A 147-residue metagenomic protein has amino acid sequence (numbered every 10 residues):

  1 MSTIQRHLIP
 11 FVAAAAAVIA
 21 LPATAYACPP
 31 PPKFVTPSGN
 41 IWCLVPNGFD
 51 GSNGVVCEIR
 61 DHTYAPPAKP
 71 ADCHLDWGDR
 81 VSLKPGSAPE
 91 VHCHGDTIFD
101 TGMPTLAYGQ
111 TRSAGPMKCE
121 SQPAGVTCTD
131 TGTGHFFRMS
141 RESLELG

Functional and structural regions predicted by a protein language model:
M1-F11: Bacterial N-terminal signal peptides that target proteins for export
A17-Y26: C-terminal segment of classical bacterial N-terminal signal peptides
C28-K33: Cleaved targeting-peptide boundary
L44, D96-S143: Extracytosolic low-complexity repeat regions of secreted or lipid-anchored proteins
F49-T63, G125-T133: Lectin-like carbohydrate-binding module/patch detector with strong preference for beta-trefoil
G54-L106, M139-G147: A low-complexity, Ser/Thr/Gly/Pro-enriched, surface-exposed linker/loop concept that marks segments flanking
